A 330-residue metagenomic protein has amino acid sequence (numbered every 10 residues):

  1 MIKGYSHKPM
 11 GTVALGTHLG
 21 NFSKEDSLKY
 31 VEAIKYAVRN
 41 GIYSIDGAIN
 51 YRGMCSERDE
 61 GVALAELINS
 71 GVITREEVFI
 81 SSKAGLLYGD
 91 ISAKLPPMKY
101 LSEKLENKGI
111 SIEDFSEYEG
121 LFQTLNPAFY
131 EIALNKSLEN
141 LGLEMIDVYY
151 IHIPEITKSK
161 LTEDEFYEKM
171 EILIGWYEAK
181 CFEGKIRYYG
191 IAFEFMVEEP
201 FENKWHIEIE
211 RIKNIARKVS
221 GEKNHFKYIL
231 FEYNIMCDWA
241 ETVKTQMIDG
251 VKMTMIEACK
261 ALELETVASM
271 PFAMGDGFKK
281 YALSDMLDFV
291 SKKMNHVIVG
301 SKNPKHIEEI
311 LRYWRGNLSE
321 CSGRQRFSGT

Functional and structural regions predicted by a protein language model:
K3-K8, V38-R39, L64-R75, E139-L143 (+3 more regions): Acidic (Asp/Glu)-rich catalytic clusters
K3-S23, S82-E119, Y150-K158, A273: N-terminal small/glycine-rich loop or linker at the start of catalytic domains across soluble metabolic enzymes
P9, A14-T17, K24, L28-Y30 (+5 more regions): Beta/alpha (TIM)-barrel catalytic core signal, keyed to glycine-rich beta->alpha loops juxtaposed to Asp/Glu that bind
R58-S82, K169-G184: Alpha-helix-loop-beta-strand connector modules within alpha/beta enzyme cores
T74-V78, E144-V148, Y188, N224-Y228: Short acidic capping loops at alpha-helix termini that bridge into adjacent secondary structure
F122-M145: An active-site-proximal structural segment forming one wall of the substrate-binding cleft that immediately precedes
